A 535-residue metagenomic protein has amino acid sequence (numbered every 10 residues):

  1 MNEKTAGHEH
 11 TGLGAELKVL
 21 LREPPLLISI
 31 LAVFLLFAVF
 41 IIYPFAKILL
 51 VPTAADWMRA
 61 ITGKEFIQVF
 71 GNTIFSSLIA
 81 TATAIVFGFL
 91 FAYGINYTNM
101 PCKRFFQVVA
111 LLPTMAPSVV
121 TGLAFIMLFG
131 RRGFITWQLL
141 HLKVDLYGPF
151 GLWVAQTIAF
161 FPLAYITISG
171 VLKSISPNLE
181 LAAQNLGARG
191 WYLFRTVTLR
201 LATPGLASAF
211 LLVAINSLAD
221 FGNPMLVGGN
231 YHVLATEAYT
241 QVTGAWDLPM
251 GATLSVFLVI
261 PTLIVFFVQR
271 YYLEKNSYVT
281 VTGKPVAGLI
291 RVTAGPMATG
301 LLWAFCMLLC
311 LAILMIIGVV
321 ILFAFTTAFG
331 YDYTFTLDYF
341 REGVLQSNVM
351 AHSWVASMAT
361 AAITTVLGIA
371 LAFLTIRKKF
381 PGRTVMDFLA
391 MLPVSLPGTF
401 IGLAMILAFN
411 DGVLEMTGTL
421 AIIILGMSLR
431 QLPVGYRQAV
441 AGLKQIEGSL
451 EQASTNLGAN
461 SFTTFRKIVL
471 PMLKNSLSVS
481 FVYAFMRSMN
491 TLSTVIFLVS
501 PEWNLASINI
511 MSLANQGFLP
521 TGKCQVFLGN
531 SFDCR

Functional and structural regions predicted by a protein language model:
M1-R22: Short, Lys/Arg-rich, polar N-terminal cytosolic tail immediately upstream of the first transmembrane signal-anchor
G7-H10, I48-R59, L128-L140, V227-A235 (+3 more regions): Peri-membrane helix termini and adjoining interfacial loops of integral membrane proteins
G14-L20, A55-T62, F335-V344: A short amphipathic helical element positioned immediately N-terminal to and/or at the very start of a transmembrane
L21-A55, K64-K173, L199-G222, T253-R270 (+6 more regions): Membrane-water interface segments at the C-terminal ends of transmembrane alpha-helices in multi-pass inner-membrane
A183-Q184, S454: The alpha-helix within a helix-turn-helix
F221-A245, D332-Y333, L492-L519: Glycine-rich helix-loop "coupling/hinge" segments at transmembrane-helix boundaries in multipass transporters
T236-P261: Helix-loop-helix hairpin linking two adjacent transmembrane segments in secondary transporters
F267-A304: Alpha-helical transmembrane segments of integral membrane proteins
